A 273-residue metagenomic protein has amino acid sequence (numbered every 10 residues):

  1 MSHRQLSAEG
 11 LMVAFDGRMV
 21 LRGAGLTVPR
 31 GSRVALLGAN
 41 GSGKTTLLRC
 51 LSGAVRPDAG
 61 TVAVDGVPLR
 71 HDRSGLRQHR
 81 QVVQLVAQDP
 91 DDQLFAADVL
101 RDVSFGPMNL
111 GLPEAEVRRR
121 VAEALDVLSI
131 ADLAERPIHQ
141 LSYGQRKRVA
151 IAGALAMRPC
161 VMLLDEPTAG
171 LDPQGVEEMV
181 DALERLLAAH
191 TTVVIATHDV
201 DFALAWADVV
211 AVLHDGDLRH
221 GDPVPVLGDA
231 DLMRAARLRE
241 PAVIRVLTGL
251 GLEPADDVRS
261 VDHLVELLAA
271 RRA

Functional and structural regions predicted by a protein language model:
L37-A39: The feature captures the beta-strand-to-loop junction immediately N-terminal to the Walker
S52: Helix-to-loop junction immediately C-terminal to a conserved catalytic motif
T61-Q78: ABC ATPase NBD Q-loop/coupling interface
A115-L133: Conserved ABC ATPase "signature" region
P137-L141: Conserved ABC ATPase signature
A154-L155: ABC ATPase C-loop
M162-D165: Catalytic Walker B motif of ABC-type/P-loop ATPase nucleotide-binding domains
A211, D215-H220, P225: Conserved switch/coupling elements of ABC/ABC-like ATPase nucleotide-binding domains
